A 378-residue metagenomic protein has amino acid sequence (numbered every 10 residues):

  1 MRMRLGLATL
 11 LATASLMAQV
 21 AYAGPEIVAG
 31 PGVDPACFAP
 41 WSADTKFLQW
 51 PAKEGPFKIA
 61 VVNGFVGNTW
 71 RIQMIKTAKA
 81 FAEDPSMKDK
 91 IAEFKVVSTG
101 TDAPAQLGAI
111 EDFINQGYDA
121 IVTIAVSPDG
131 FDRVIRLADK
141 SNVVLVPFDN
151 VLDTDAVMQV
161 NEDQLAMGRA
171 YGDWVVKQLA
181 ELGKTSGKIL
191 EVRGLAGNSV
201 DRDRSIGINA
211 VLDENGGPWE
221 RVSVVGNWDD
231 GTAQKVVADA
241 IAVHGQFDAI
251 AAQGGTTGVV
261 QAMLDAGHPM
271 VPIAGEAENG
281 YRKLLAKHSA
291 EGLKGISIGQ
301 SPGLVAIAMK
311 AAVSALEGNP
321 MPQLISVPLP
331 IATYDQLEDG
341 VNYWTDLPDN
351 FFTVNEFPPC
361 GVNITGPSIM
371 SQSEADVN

Functional and structural regions predicted by a protein language model:
M1-Y22: Gram-negative bacterial Sec-dependent N-terminal signal peptides
Y22-N378: A residue-level marker of the well-folded mature domains of exported/periplasmic proteins
